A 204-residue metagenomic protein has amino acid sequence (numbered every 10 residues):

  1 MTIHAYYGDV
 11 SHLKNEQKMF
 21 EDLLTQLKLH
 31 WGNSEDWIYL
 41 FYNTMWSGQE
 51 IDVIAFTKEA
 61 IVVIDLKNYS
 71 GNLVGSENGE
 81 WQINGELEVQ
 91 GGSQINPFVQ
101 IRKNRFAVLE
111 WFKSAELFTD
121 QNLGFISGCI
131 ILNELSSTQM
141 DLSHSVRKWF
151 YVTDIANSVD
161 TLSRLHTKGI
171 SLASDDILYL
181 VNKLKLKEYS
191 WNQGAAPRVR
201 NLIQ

Functional and structural regions predicted by a protein language model:
M1-Q204: Intrinsically disordered, low-complexity Ser/Thr/Pro/Gly-rich regulatory segments
